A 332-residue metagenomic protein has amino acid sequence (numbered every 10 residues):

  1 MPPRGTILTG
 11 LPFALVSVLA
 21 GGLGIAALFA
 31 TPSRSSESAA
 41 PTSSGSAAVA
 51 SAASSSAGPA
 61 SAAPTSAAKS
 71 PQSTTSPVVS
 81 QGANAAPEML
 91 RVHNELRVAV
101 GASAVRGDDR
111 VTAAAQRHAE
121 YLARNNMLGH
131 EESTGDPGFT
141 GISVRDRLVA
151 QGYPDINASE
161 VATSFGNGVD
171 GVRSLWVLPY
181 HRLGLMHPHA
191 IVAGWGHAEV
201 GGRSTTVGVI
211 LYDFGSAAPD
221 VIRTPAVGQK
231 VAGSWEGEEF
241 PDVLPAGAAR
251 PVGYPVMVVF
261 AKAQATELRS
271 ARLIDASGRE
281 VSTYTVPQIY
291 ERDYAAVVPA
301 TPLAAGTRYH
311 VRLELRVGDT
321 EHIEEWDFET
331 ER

Functional and structural regions predicted by a protein language model:
P2-R34, A67-S277, H310-L313: Functional surface patches built around histidine and acidic residues
R34-Q72: Juxtamembrane proline-rich low-complexity "stalk" or linker regions positioned immediately after a signal peptide
P245-R332: Acidic, low-complexity Ser/Thr/Gly/Pro-rich repeat segments typical of extracellular/periplasmic and surface-exposed
